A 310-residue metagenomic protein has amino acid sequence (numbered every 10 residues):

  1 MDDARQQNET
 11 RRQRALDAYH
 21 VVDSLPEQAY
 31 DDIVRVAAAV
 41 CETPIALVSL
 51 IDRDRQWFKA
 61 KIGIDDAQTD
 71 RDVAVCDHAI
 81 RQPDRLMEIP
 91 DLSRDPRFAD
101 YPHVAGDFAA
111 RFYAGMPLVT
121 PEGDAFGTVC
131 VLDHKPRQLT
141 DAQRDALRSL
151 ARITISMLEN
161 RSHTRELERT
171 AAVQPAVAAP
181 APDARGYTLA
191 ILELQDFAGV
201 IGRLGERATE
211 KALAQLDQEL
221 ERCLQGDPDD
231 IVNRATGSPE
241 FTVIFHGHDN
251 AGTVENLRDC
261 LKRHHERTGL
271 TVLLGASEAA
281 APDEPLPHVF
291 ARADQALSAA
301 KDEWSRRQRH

Functional and structural regions predicted by a protein language model:
M1-A74: Intrinsically disordered, low-complexity terminal regulatory regions
I45, I51, R55-K61, D66-H103 (+1 more regions): Regulatory sensory and allosteric helical modules in signal-transduction proteins and certain transcription factors
R111-E122: A short, aliphatic-rich beta-strand micro-motif
T128-R137, A280: Short beta-strand-to-loop transition segments that serve as allosteric relay/switch motifs in sensory/regulatory domains
L139-S156: Amphipathic alpha-helical "output/dimerization" segments
A172-T188, Q195-E221, V232-S238, A251 (+3 more regions): Conserved long alpha-helical elements within nucleotide-processing catalytic cores of c-di-GMP signaling and class III
D217-E278: GGDEF/GGEEF active-site signature
A251-R258, K262, E278-H310: Catalytic-core segments of nucleotide cyclases and related cyclic-nucleotide turnover enzymes
